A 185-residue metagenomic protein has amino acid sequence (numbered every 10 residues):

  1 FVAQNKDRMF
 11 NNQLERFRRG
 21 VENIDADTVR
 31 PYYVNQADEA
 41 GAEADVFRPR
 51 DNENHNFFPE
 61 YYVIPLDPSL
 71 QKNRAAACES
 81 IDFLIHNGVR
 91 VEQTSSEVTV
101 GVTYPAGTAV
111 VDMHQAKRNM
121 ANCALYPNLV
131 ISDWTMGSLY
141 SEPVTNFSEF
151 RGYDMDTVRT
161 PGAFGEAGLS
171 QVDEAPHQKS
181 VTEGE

Functional and structural regions predicted by a protein language model:
F1-E185: Intrinsic-disorder/low-complexity accessory segments
